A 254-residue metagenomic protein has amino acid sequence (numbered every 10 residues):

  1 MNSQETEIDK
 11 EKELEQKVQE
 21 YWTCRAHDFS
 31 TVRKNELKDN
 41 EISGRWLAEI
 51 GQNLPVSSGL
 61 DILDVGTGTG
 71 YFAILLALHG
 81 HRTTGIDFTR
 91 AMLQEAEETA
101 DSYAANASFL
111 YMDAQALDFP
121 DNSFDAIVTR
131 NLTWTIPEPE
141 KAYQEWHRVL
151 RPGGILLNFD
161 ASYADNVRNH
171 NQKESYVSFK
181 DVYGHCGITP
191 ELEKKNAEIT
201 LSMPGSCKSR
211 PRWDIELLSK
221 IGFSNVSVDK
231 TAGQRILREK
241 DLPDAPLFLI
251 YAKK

Functional and structural regions predicted by a protein language model:
N2-S57, Y71-L75, E95, A232: Conserved class I S-adenosyl-L-methionine
L63-V65, T69-A116: Class I SAM-dependent methyltransferase SAM/SAH-binding core
Q115-A126: A short acidic, Gly/Pro-enriched loop at the edge of an enzyme's catalytic core that lines a small-molecule cofactor
A126-P139: A short SAM/SAH-binding and catalytic strip from SAM-dependent methyltransferases
E140-P152: A short glycine-rich, Lys/Arg-flanked "PGG" loop and its adjoining helix->strand segment in the class I
I155-P190: Conserved class I S-adenosyl-L-methionine
G205-G222: Short alpha-helix
I221-S224, R238-K254: Core SAM-dependent methyltransferase catalytic element
